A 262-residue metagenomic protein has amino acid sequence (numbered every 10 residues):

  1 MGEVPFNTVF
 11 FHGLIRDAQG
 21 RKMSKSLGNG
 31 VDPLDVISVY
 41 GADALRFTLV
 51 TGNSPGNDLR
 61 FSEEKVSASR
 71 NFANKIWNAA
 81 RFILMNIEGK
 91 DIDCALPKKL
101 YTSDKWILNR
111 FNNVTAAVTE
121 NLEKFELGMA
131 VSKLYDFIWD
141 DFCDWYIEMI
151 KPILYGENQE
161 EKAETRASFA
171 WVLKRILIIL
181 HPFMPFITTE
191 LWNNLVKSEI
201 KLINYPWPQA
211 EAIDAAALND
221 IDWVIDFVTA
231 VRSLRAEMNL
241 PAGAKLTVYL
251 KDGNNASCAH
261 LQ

Functional and structural regions predicted by a protein language model:
N7-F11, L202-N204: Beta-strand segments within the central parallel beta-sheet cores of soluble alpha/beta enzyme folds
V9, A44-G52, A80, L134-I138 (+3 more regions): Short alpha-helical scaffolding segments that buttress acidic/His motifs in well-ordered protein cores
H12-G13, I76, F142, P185 (+2 more regions): Residue-level signal for inorganic ion chemistry
L14-Q19, M23-L100, V196-S198, E237-T247: Catalytic adenosine-cofactor/nucleotide-binding cores of aminoacyl-tRNA synthetases and other
R60, E64-S69, N113-L134, I176 (+1 more regions): Extended, non-catalytic structural segments that build the interaction scaffolds of large macromolecular assemblies
N71-L84, T102-V114, S132-P152: Core structural elements
K90-A116, E148-T229, D252: Acidic, turn-prone loop/beta-hairpin segments
F227, G243-Q262: A glycine-rich beta-turn/hairpin centered on an aromatic-Pro dipeptide
